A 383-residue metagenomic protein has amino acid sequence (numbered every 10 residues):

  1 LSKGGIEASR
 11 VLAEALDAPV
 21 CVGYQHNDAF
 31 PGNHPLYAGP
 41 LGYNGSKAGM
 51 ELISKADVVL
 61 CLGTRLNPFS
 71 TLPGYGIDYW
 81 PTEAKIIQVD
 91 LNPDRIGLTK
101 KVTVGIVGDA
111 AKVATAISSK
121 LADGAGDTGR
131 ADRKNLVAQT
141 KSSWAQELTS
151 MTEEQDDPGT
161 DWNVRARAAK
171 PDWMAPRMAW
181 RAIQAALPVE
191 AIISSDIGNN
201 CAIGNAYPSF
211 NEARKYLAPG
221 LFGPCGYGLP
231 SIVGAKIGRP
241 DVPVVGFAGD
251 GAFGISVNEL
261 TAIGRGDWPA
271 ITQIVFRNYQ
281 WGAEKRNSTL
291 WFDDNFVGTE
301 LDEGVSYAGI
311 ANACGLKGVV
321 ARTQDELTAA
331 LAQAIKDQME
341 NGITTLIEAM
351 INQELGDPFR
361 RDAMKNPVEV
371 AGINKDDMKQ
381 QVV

Functional and structural regions predicted by a protein language model:
L1, Q25-N27, T64-N67, G198-N200 (+2 more regions): Short glycine-rich anion-binding loops that position phosphate/pyrophosphate groups of nucleotides and phosphorylated
L1-E14: Glycine-rich phosphate/diphosphate-binding loop of Rossmann-like nucleotide-binding domains
I6, L36, Y43, M50-K55 (+5 more regions): Thiamine diphosphate
S9, S143-D241: Active-site diphosphate/adenylate-binding microenvironment
V11-D17, T71-L91, A213-R214, R360-N374: A short, gly/pro- and small-residue-rich
P19-Y24, I87-D90, Q273-F276: Short internal beta-strands
C21-G23, C61-L62, Q88, G108 (+4 more regions): General beta-strand structural signal in soluble alpha/beta enzymes
H26-A145, L331-I335, E348: Glycine-rich, acidic loop regions that bind phosphate or pyrophosphate groups
